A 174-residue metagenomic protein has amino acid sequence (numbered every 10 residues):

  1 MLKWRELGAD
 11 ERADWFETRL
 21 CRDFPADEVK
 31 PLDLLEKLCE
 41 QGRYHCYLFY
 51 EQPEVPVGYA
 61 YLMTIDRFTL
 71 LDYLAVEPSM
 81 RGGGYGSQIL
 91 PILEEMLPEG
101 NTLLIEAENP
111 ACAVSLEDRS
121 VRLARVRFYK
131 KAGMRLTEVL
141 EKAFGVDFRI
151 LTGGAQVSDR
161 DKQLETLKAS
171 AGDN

Functional and structural regions predicted by a protein language model:
M1-L34, F148, K162-D173: Short amphipathic alpha-helix that is part of the acyltransferase structural core
L38-L48: A short helix-loop-beta-strand connector motif used in the catalytic cores of GNAT acetyltransferases and, in some
L48, E54-T64, F68-A75: Conserved beta-strand in the GNAT
L74-R81, N109-A111: A short, internal acetyl-CoA/4′-phosphopantetheine-binding micro-motif in the GNAT/acyltransferase core
V76, G82-L97: Conserved acetyl-CoA-binding loop-helix of GNAT-fold acetyltransferases
L97-V121: Conserved GNAT acetyl-CoA-binding A-motif
V121-R122, R135, L140-N174: C-terminal "cap" of GNAT-fold acetyltransferases
Y129: Conserved active-site tyrosine of GNAT-family acetyltransferases
